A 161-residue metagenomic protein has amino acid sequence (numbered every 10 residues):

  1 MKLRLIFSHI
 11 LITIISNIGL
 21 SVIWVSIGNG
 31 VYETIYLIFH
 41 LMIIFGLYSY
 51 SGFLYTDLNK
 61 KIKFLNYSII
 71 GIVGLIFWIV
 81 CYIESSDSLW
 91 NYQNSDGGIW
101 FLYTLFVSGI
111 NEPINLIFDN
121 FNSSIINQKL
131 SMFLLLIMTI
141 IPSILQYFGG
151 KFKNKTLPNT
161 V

Functional and structural regions predicted by a protein language model:
M1-Y48: Transmembrane alpha-helical insertion/packing segments
R4-G19, I69, V73, L136-S143: Alpha-helical transmembrane segments
I18-V31, F53-T56, V80-W90, F118: Juxtamembrane "helix-exit" motif on the non-cytosolic side of transmembrane helices
W24-Y36, W90-S95, S123-L130: Membrane-helix interface and helix-disruption motif detector
H40-N66: Canonical alpha-helical transmembrane segments
N66-W100: Hydrophobic alpha-helical membrane-insertion segments
T104-I141: Hydrophobic alpha-helical transmembrane segments
Y147-N159: Membrane-interface capping segments at transmembrane-helix boundaries
